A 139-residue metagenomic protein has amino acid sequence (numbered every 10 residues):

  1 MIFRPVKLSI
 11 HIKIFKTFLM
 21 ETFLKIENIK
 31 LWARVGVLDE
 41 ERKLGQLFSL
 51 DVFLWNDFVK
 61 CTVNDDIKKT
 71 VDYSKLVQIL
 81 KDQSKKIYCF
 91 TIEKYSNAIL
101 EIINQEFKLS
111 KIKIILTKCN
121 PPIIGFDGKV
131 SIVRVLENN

Functional and structural regions predicted by a protein language model:
M1-L19: N-terminal amphipathic/basic-hydrophobic helices that include classical n-h-c signal peptides and signal-anchor
F15-N139: N-terminal, polar/charged subdomain of small-to-medium soluble alpha/beta proteins
